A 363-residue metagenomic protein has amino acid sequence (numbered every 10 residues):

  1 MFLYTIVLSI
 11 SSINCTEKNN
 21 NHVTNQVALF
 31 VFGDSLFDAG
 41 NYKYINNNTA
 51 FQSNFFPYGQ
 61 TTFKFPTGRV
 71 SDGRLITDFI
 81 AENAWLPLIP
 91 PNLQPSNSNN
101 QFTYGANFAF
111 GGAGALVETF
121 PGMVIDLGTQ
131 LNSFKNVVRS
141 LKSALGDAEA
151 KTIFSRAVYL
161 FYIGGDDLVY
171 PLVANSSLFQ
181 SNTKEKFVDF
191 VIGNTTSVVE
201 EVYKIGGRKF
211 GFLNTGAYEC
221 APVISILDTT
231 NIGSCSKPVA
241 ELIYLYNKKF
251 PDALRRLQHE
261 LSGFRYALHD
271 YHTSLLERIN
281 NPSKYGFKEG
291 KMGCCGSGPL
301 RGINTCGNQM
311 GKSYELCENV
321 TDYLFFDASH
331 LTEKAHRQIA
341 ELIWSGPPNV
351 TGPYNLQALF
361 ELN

Functional and structural regions predicted by a protein language model:
M1-N363: Conserved active-site regions of diverse hydrolases
